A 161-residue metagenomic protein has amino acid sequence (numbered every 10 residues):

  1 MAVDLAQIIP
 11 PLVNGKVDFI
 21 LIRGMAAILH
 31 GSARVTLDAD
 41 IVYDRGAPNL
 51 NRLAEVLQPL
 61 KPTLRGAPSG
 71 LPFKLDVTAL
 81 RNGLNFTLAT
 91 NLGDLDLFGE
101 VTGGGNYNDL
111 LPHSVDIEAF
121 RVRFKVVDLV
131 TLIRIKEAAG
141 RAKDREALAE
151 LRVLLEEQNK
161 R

Functional and structural regions predicted by a protein language model:
M1-R161: Compositionally biased terminal segments of proteins
